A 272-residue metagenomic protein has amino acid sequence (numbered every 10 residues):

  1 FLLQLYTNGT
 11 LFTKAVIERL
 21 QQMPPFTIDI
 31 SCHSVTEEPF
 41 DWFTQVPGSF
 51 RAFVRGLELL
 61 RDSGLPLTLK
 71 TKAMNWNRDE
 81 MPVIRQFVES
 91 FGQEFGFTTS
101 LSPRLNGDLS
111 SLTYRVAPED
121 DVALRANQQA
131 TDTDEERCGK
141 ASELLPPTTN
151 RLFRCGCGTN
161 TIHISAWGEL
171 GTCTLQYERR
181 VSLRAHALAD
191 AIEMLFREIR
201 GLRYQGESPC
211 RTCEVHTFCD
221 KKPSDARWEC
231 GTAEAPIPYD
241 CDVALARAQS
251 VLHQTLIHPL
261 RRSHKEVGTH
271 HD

Functional and structural regions predicted by a protein language model:
F1-S34: Conserved SAM/AdoMet-binding glycine-rich loop
L2, T27, E94-G96, T212 (+1 more regions): Residues at the N-termini of beta-strands
Y6, K70, T98, P223-S224: Residue-level detector of family-conserved "landmark" positions at structurally sensitive sites
L11, S34, L101, V215 (+2 more regions): Flexible, active-site-proximal loop/turn residues at the rims of small-molecule/cofactor binding pockets and catalytic
T13-I17, E37, R78, E207: Structural motif corresponding to alpha-helix initiation and N-cap regions
K14-A15, E38-P39, F43, C173 (+2 more regions): Residues that scaffold the ATP/ADP-binding catalytic core of kinase and kinase-like folds
Q21-G171, L175-H186: Radical SAM enzyme [4Fe-4S]-AdoMet core and its adjacent flexible, acidic and glycine-rich loops/tails across
L152, T174-D272: Flexible mid-to-C-terminal extensions adjoining Fe-S/redox cofactors in radical SAM and related proteins
